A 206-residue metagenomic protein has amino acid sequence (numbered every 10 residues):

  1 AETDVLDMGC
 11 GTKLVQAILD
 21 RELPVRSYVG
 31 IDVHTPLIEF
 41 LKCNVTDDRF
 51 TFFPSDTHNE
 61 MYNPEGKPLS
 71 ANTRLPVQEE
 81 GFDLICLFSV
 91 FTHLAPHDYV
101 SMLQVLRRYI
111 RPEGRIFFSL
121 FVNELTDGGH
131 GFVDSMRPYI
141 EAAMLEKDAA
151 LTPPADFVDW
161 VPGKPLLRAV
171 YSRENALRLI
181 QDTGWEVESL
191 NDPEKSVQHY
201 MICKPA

Functional and structural regions predicted by a protein language model:
A1-T3, T12-P76, R115-A206: Class I (Rossmann-like) S-adenosyl-L-methionine-dependent methyltransferase catalytic domain, capturing the SAM-binding
M8: Conserved beta-strand/loop positions that form the S-adenosyl-L-methionine
C86: A conserved beta-strand element that flanks and buttresses the S-adenosyl-L-methionine
S89-V90: Short catalytic micro-motifs in class I SAM-dependent methyltransferases
A95-P96: Helix-capping/helix-break motifs at membrane-protein junctions, especially on the cytosolic side just before or after
V100-P112: A short glycine-rich, Lys/Arg-flanked "PGG" loop and its adjoining helix->strand segment in the class I
